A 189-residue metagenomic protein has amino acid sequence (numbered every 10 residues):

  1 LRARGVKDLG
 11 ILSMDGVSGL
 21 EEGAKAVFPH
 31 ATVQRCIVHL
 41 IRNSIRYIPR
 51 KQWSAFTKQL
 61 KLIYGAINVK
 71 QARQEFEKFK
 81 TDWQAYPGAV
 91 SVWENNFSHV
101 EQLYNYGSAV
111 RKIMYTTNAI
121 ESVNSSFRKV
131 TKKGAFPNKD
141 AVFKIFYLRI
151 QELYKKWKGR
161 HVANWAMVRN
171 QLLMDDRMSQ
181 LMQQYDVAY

Functional and structural regions predicted by a protein language model:
L1-I11: Short, basic/hydrophobic alpha-helical segments
R2, I48, F127: A detector of single, family-specific signature residues that are central to catalytic or substrate-handling motifs
G5, G16-G19, E121: Glycine-centered flexibility sites
V6, A24-V27, I37, I120 (+1 more regions): Hydrophobic aliphatic residue packing
I11-S18, G23-Q59: Conserved beta-strand -> loop -> alpha-helix junction used to position metal-binding or nucleic-acid-contacting
L62-Y189: Acidic/histidine-rich catalytic cores and adjacent linkers of DNA breakage/strand-transfer/modification proteins
